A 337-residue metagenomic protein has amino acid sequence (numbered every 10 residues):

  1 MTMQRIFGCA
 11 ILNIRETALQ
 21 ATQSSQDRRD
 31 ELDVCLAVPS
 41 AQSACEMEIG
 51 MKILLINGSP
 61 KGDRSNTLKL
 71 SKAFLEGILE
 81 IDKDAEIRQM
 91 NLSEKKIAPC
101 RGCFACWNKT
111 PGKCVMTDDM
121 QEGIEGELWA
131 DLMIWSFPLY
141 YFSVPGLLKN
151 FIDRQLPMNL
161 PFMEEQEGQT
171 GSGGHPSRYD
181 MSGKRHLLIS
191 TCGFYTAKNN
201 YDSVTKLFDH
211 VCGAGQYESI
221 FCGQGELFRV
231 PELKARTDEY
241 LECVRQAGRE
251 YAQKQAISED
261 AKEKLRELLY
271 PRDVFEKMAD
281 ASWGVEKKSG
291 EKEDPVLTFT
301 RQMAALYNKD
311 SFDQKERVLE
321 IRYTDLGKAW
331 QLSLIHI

Functional and structural regions predicted by a protein language model:
Q4, Q20-Q26, Q42: Low-complexity, intrinsically disordered or signal/transmembrane-proximal segments
I11, S40-Q42, E46-M47, L265-L268: Short, positively charged and aromatic/hydrophobic N-terminal segments
N13, D27-D33: Intrinsic-disorder-associated, low-complexity terminal segments enriched in Asp/Asn/His/Tyr and depleted of Lys/Arg
E48-M163, G213, D238-G290: N-terminal beta1-alpha1-beta2 submodule of the flavodoxin-like/Rossmannoid cofactor-binding fold
P161-A214: Short, glycine-/small-residue-rich phosphate/pyrophosphate-handling segment
Y217-Q224: Beta-strand-loop-alpha "switch" segments that mediate conformational coupling across diverse proteins
E291-Q331: Acidic, aliphatic-rich amphipathic alpha-helical segments
I335-I337: Conserved small/polar residues in nucleotide/adenosyl-binding loops
